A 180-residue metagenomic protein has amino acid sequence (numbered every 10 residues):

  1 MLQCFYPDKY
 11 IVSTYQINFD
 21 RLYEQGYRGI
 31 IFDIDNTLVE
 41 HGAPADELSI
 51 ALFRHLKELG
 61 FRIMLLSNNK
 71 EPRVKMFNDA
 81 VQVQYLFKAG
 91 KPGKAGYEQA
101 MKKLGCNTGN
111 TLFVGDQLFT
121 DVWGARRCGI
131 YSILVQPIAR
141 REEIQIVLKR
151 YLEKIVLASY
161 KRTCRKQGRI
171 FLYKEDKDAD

Functional and structural regions predicted by a protein language model:
L2-F32, G42-A43, E47-R62, L66-D180: Asp-based, Mg2+/Mn2+-dependent phosphohydrolase catalytic module
